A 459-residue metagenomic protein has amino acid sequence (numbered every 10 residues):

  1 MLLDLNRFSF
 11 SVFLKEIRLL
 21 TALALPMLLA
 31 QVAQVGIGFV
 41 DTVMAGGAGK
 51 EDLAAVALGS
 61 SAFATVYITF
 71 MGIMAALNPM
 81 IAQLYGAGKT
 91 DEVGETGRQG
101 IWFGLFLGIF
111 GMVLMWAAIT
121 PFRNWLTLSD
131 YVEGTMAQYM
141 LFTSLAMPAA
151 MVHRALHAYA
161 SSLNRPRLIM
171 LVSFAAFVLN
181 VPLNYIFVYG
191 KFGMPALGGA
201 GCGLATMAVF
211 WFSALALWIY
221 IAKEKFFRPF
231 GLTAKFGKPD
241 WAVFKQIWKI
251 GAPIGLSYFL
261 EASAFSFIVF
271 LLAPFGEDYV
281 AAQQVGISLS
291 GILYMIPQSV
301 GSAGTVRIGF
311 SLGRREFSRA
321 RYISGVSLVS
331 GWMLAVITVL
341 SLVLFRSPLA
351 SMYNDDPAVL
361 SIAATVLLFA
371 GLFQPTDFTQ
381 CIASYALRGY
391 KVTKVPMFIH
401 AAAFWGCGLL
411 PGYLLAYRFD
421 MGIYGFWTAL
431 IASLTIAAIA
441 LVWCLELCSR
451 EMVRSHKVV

Functional and structural regions predicted by a protein language model:
M1-A24, I81-P148, M194-A252, I308-F373 (+1 more regions): Short alpha-helical transmembrane segments in multi-pass integral membrane proteins
L2-L5, E16-R18, A22-V35, G47-L53: N-terminal alpha-helical transmembrane segments of multi-pass membrane transport and channel/translocase proteins
A22, A45-A64, Y131-T135, G199-A200 (+5 more regions): Interfacial/gating helices of multi-pass transporter permease domains
A22-D41, F142, A146, A176 (+5 more regions): Transmembrane helical elements of multi-pass membrane transporters/channels
L28, V32, G36, V40 (+20 more regions): Generic alpha-helical transmembrane segments of integral inner-membrane proteins, especially permease/transport modules
V32, G36-A54, R123-D130, I186-L197 (+5 more regions): Helix-terminus/linker motif at the lipid-water interface of multi-pass membrane proteins
L53-V113, A150-N164, L168-I169, Q283-R346 (+1 more regions): Small-residue-rich hydrophobic transmembrane alpha-helices
M74, N78, T143-S161, I169-N180 (+6 more regions): Short runs within selected transmembrane alpha-helices of multi-pass transporters and secretion channels
